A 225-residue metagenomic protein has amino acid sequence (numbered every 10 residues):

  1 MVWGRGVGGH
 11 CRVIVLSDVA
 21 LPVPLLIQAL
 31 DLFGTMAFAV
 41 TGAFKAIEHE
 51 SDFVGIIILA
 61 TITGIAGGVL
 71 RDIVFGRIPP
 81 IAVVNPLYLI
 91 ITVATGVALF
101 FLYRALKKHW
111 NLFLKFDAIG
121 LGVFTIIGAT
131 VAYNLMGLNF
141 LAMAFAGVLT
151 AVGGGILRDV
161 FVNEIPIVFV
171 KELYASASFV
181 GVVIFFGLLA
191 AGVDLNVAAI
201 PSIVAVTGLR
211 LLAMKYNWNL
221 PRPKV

Functional and structural regions predicted by a protein language model:
I14-L26, I73-V83, A129-A142, G187-A198: Helix-coil boundary and interhelical linker segments in multi-pass alpha-helical membrane proteins
V23-T35, P80-A94, N139-A151: Structural signature of hydrophobic alpha-helical transmembrane segments
Q28-T41, L59-I62, G181: The first (N-terminal) embedded transmembrane alpha-helix
A39-H49, D72, V97-N111, I156-I167 (+1 more regions): C-terminal ends of transmembrane helices
V54-I62, N85-L89, W110-L121, A146 (+2 more regions): Cytoplasmic-side transmembrane-helix entry/capping segments in multi-pass membrane proteins
I58-I62, V69-F75, F145, L149 (+2 more regions): Short, structured motif recognition centered on aromatic/hydrophobic residues
V93-A132: Ordered, amphipathic secondary-structure segments that act as subunit-interaction surfaces in large macromolecular
A199-L212: Small-residue-rich transmembrane alpha-helices that serve as helix-helix interface/gating elements in multipass
